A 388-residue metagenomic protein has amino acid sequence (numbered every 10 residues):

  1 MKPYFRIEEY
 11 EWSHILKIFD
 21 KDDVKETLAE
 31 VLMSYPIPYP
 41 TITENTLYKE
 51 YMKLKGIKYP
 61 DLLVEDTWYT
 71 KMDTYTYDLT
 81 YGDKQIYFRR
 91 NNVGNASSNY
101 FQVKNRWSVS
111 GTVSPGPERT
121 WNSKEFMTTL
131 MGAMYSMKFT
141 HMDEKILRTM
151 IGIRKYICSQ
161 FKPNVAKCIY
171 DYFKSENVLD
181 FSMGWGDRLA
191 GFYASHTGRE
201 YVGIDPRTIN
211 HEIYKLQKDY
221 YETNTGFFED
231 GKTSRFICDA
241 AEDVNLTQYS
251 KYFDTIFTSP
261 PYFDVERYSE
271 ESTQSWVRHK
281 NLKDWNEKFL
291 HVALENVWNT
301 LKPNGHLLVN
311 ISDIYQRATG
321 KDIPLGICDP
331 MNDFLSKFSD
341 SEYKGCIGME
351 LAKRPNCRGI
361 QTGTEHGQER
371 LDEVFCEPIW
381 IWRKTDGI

Functional and structural regions predicted by a protein language model:
M1-S159, K321-D329, K344: N-terminal accessory regions of S-adenosyl-L-methionine
A166-Y172, V178-G191, G203-D205, D239-A241 (+4 more regions): Conserved proline-anchored active-site loop of SAM-dependent methyltransferases that bridges a beta-strand
A194-E200: Conserved S-adenosyl-L-methionine
I209-Y214: Short alpha-helix immediately C-terminal to the canonical SAM-binding loop
K215-Q248: S-adenosyl-L-methionine
F253-N296, I314-D322: Mobile active-site "lid"/loop adjacent to the S-adenosyl-L-methionine
G305: Glycine-centered, small-residue-biased loops immediately flanking beta-strands in adenine/cofactor-binding cores
K321-I388: Class I S-adenosyl-L-methionine
